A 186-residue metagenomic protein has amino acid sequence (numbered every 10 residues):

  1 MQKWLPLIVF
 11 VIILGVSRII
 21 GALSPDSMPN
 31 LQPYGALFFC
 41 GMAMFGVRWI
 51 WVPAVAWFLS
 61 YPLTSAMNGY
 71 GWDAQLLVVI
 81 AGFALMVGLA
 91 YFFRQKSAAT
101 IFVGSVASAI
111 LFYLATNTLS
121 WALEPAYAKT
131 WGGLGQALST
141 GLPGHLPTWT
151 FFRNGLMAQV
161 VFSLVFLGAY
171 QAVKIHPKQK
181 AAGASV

Functional and structural regions predicted by a protein language model:
M1, P177-V186: Short, charged juxtamembrane terminal tails flanking transmembrane helices
M1-M44, W51-V52: Hydrophobic transmembrane alpha-helices
K3-F10, G35, W49, Q75-V79 (+3 more regions): Residue-level signature of transmembrane alpha-helical entry/exit and packing/kink sites in multi-pass membrane
F10, I50-S60, I101-I110, F166 (+1 more regions): Central hydrophobic cores of alpha-helical transmembrane segments in multi-pass integral membrane proteins
V16, C40-V47, L85-K96, A169-P177: Structural signal for the C-terminal ends of transmembrane alpha-helices and the immediately following loop
S17-L31, A56-A90: Interfacial aromatic-anchored transmembrane helix boundaries in multi-pass membrane proteins
P33-F38, V78-M86, A158, F162-S163: Hydrophobic core segments of transmembrane alpha-helices in multi-pass, intramembrane catalytic enzymes
S97-K180: Membrane-embedded alpha-helical hairpins and interfacial helices in multi-pass inner-membrane proteins
